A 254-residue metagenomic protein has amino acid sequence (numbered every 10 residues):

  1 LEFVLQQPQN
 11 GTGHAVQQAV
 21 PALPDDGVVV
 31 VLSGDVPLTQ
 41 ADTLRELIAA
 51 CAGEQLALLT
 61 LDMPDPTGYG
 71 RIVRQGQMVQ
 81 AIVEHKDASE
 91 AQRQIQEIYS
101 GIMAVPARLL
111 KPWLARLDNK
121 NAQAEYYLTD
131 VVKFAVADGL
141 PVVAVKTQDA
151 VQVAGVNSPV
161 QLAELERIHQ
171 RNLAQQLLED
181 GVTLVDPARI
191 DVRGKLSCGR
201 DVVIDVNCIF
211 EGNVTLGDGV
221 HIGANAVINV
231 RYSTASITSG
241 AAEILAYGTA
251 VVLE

Functional and structural regions predicted by a protein language model:
L1-G76, S100, A104, P112-W113 (+1 more regions): Conserved beta-loop-beta/alpha segment of the NTase-like Rossmann-fold superfamily that binds/positions NTPs
E2, M78, P141-V143, T183: Conserved beta-strand segments of alpha/beta enzyme cores
A57-P64, V83, Y126, E211: Beta-strand->loop->alpha-helix junctions that form or flank phosphate-binding loops in nucleotide-handling enzymes
I72-Q75, A104-V105, V156-N157, R193 (+1 more regions): Short beta-strand-to-turn element immediately C-terminal to the catalytic PLP-Schiff-base lysine in fold type I
Q80-Q170, Q175: Catalytic-core segments of class I nucleotidyltransferases/pyrophosphorylases that form NMP-activated intermediates
Y99-M103, G194, G212: Glycine/small-residue-rich pyrophosphate-binding loop that anchors the diphosphate of NDP-sugar donors
V182-L184, A188-I190, L196, R200-I204 (+4 more regions): A structural motif detector for beta-strand N-caps
N225-E254: Domain-level marker for long, solvent-exposed, non-transmembrane regions
